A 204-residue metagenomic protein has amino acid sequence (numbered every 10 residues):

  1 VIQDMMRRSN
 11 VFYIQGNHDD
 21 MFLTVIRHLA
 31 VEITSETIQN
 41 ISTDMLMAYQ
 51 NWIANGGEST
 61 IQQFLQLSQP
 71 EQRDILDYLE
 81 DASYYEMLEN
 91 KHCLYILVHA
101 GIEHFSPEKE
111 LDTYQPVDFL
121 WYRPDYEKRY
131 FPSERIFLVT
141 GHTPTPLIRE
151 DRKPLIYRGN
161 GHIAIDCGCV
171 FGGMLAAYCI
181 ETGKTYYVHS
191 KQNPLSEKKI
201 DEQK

Functional and structural regions predicted by a protein language model:
V1-D44: Core catalytic region of metal-dependent phosphoesterases/phosphodiesterases, especially metallo-beta-lactamase-like
I2, I38, Y114-Q115, K204: Extended hydrophobic/Leu-rich segments
D44, N51-A164, G168-M174, I180 (+1 more regions): Acidic, His/Gly-enriched loop-helix segments that form or flank divalent-metal centers in metallo-dependent hydrolases
K191-K204: A short, highly charged, low-complexity intrinsically disordered segment
